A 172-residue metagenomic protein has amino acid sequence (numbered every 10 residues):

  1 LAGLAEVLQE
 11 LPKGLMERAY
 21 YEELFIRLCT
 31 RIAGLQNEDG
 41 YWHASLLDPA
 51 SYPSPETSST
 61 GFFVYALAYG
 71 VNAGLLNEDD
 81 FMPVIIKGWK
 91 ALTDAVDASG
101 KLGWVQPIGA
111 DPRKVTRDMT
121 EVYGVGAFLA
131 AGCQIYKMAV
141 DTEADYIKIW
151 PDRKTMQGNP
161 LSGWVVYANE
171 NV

Functional and structural regions predicted by a protein language model:
L1-A2, K13, E17-Y21, Q36 (+2 more regions): Solvent-exposed loop and edge beta-strand segments that line ligand/cofactor-binding and catalytic clefts
G3-V7, C29: Early exported N-terminus immediately downstream of N-terminal targeting peptides
V7-A19, G70-E78: Inter-helical turn/loop segments and adjacent helix faces that build the functional surface of alpha-helical bundle
R18-F25, F81-I85: Hydrophobic packing residues in well-ordered alpha-helices of helical domains and bundles
T30, G34-L47, D94-K101: Catalytic cores of carbohydrate-active enzymes
S54-S162: CBM-like carbohydrate-recognition segments
A168-E170: A short glycine/threonine-centered beta-strand motif
